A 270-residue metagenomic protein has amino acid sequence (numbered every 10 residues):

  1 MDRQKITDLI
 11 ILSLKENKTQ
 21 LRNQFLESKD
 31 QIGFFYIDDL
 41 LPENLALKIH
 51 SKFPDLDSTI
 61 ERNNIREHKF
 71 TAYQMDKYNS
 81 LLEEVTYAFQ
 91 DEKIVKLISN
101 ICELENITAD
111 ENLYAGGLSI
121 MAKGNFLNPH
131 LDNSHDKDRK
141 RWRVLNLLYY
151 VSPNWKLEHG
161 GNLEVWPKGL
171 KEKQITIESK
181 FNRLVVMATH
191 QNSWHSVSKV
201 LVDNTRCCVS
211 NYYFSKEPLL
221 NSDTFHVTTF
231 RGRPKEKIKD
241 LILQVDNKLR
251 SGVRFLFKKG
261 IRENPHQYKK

Functional and structural regions predicted by a protein language model:
M1-S13: Charged, compositionally biased N-terminal leader segments and the immediate start of the first structured element
R3-K5, N17-C102: Non-heme Fe(II)/2-oxoglutarate
S13-L14, D57-T59, N106-T108, S152-L157: Proline-centered turn/helix-capping motifs that create local helix->coil transitions or kinks
I32-F35, G116, L145-L147, R183 (+1 more regions): Residue-level detector of short, conserved catalytic/binding motifs and their immediate flanks
P42, A46, Y78, L82 (+8 more regions): A structural signal for well-ordered alpha-helical scaffolds and beta->alpha junctions
L47, S51-P54, F89-R143, Y149: Non-heme Fe(II) oxygenase catalytic core, chiefly the N-lobe of the double-stranded beta-helix
I60-E61, E67-M75, I101, I107-T108 (+7 more regions): A structural signal for the main folded, soluble domain(s) of proteins
H135-R143, P153-K270: Catalytic core of Fe(II)/2-oxoglutarate
